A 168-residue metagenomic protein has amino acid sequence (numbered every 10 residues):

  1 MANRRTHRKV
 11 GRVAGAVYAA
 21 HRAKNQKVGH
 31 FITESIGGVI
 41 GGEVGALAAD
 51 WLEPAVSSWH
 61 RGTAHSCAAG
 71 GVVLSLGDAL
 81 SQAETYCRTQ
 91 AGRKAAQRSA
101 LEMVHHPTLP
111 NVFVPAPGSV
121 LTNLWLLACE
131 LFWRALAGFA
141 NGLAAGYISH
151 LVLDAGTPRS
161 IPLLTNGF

Functional and structural regions predicted by a protein language model:
M1-F168: N-terminal membrane-targeting hydrophobic helices
